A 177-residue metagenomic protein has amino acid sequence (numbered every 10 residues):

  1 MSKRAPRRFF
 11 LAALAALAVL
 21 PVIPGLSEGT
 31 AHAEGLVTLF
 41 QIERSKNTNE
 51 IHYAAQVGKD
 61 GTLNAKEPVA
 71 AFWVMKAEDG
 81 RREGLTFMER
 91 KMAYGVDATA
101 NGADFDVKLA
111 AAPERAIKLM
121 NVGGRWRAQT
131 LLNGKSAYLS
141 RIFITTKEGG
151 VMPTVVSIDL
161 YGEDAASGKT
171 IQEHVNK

Functional and structural regions predicted by a protein language model:
P6-A15: N-terminal export leaders
V19-G29: C-terminal segment of classical bacterial N-terminal signal peptides
G29-E83: N-terminal export/targeting and maturation segments
L63, R82, V107, A128-T130 (+2 more regions): Short linear proline/tyrosine/threonine-rich motifs used for host-factor recruitment and membrane trafficking/assembly
A71-Y138: Mature extracytoplasmic domains of secretory-pathway proteins
Y138-T146: Short, solvent-exposed, Trp/other aromatic-anchored flexible loops in extracytoplasmic proteins
E148-E173: Short, exposed beta-strand-loop hairpins at the edges of beta-sheets in extracellular/periplasmic proteins
N176-K177: Short, solvent-exposed mixed-charge patches
